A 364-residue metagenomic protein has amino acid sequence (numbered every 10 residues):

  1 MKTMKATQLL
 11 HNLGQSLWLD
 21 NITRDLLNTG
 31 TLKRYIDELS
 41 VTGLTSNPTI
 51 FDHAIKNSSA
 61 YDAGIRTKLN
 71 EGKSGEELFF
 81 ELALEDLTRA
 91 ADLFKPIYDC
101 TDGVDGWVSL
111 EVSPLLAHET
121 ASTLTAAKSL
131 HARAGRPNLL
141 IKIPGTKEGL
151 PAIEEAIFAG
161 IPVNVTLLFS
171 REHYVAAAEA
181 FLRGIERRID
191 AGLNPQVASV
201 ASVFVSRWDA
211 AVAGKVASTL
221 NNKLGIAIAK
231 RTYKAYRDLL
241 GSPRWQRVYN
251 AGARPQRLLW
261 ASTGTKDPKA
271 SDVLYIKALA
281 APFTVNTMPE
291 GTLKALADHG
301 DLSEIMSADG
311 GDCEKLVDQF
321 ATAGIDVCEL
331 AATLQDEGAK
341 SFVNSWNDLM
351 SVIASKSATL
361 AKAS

Functional and structural regions predicted by a protein language model:
M1-G30: N- or domain-start disorder-to-order transition segments that initiate the globular core
I22-R24, T49, S113-A117, P144-E148 (+3 more regions): Active-site beta-loop-alpha junctions enriched in small/polar residues
L26, E119-T125, I143-I157, S170-L182: Active-site-adjacent beta->alpha loops and helix N-cap segments on the catalytic face of soluble alpha/beta enzymes
S40-V41, G135, A152-V163: Glycine-enriched alpha-helix->loop->beta-strand junction motifs that scaffold or abut catalytic
S46-N47, L110, I141, A156 (+2 more regions): Conserved, mostly hydrophobic/aromatic
I50-A152: Active-site beta->alpha loop and helix N-cap motifs at the rims of alpha/beta catalytic domains
P162-G291: Catalytic alpha/beta core domains of metabolic enzymes, predominantly
G252-A358: Flexible, acidic glycine-rich loops studded with aromatic residues
